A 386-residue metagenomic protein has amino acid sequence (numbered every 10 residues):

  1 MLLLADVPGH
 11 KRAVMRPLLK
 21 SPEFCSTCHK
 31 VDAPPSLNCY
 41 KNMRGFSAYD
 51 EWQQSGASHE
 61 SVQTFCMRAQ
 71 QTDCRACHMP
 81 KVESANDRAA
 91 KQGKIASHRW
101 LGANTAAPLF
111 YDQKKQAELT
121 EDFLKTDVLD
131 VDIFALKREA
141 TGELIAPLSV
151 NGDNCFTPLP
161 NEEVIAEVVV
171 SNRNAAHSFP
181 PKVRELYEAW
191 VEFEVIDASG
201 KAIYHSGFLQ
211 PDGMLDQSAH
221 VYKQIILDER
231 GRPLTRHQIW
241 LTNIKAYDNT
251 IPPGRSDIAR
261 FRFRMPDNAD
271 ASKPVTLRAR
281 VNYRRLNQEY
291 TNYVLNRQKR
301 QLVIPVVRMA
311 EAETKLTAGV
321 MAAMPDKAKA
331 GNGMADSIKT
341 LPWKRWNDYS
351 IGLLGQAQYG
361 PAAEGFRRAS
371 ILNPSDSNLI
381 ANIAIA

Functional and structural regions predicted by a protein language model:
M1-P253, F261-A269, T276-L341: Primarily the internal scaffold of c-type cytochrome electron-transfer domains, especially repeated/multiheme c-type
A259-F261, G365: Alpha-helical packing segments of well-folded alpha/beta enzyme cores
K339-L372: Alpha-helical segment of the N-proximal tetratricopeptide repeat
G352, I385-A386: Hydrophobic face of amphipathic alpha-helices that form TPR/SEL1-like repeat modules and related alpha-solenoid
